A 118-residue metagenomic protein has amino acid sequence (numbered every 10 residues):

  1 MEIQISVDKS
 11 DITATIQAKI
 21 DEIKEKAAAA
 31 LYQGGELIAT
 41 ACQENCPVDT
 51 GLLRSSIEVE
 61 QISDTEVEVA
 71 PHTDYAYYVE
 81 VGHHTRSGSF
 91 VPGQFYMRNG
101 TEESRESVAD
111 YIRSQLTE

Functional and structural regions predicted by a protein language model:
M1-E118: Short, Lys/Arg-rich flexible segments
